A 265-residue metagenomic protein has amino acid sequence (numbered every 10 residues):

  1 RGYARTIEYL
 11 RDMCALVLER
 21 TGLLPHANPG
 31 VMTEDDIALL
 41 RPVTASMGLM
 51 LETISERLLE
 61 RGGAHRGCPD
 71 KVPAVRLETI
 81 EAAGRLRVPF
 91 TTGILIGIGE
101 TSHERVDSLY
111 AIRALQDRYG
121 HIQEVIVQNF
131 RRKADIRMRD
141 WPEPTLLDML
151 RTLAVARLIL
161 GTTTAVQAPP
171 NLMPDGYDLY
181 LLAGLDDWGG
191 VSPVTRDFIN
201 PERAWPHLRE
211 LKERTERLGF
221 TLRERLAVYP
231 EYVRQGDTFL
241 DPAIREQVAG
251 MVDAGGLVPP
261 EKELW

Functional and structural regions predicted by a protein language model:
R1-D117: Conserved Radical SAM active-site core
E19-T21, V106-W265: Auxiliary Fe-S-binding modules of radical SAM enzymes
